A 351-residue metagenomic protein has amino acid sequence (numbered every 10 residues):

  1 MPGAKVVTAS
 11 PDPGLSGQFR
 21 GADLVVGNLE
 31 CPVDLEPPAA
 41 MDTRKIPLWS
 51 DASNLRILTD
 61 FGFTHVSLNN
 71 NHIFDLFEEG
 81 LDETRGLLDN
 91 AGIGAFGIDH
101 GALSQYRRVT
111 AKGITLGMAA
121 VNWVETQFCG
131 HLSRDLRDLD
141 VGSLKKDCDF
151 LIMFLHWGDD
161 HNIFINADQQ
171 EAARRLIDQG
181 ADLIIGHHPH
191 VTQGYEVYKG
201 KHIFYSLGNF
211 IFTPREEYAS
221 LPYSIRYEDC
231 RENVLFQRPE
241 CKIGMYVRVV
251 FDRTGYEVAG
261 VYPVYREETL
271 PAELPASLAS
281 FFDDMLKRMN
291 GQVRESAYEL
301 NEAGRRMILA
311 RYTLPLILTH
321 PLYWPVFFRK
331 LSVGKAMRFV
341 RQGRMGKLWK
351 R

Functional and structural regions predicted by a protein language model:
P2-A4, V33-E36, N71-R85, G101-Y106 (+4 more regions): Active-site environment of divalent metal-dependent phosphoester hydrolases
P2-G14, L48-W49, R108-F154, N162 (+1 more regions): Binuclear metal-dependent hydrolase catalytic cores centered on His/Asp/Glu-rich metal-binding motifs
A4, T8-F63, D82, G86 (+5 more regions): Catalytic alpha-helical scaffold of carbohydrate-active enzymes acting on polysaccharides/glycoconjugates
A22-D34, K145-F164: Short acidic, glycine-rich surface-loop motifs adjacent to enzyme active sites
G27, L68, H72, A119 (+4 more regions): Divalent metal-coordination and catalytic microenvironments
T59-H131: Extended active-site neighborhood of metal-dependent phosphoesterases/phosphodiesterases
G62-H65, A167-M245: Conserved beta-sheet core of the metallophosphoesterase superfamily
A219-R351: A short C-terminal boundary segment appended to hydrolase-like catalytic domains
